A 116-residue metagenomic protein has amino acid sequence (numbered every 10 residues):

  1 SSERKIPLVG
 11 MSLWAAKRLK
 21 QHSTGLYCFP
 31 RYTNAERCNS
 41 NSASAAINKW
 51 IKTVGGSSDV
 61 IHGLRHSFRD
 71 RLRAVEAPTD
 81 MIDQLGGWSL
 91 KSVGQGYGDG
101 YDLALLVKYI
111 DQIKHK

Functional and structural regions predicted by a protein language model:
S1, Y27, S92-G94: Short small-residue beta-strand/loop micro-motif enriched in glycine and branched aliphatics
E3-K5: Well-ordered beta-strand positions in beta-sheet-rich domains
P7-S57: Active-site/catalytic core of tyrosine-dependent DNA strand-transfer enzymes
L13, N34-A35, T79, G86-H115: Catalytic-site neighborhood detector that most strongly recognizes the C-terminal catalytic loop/helix of tyrosine
G25, S57-V60, P78-M81: A short pocket-lining beta-strand/turn micro-motif at the edge of beta-sheets
C28-F29, R69, Y97: Bulky hydrophobic/aromatic "packing anchor" residues in well-ordered structure
N39, A43, I61, R65 (+2 more regions): Hydrophobic (often cysteine-bearing) scaffold residues that line and stabilize catalytic clefts of nucleotide/cofactor
K49, G63-S89: C-terminal catalytic core of tyrosine-transesterase DNA break-rejoin enzymes
